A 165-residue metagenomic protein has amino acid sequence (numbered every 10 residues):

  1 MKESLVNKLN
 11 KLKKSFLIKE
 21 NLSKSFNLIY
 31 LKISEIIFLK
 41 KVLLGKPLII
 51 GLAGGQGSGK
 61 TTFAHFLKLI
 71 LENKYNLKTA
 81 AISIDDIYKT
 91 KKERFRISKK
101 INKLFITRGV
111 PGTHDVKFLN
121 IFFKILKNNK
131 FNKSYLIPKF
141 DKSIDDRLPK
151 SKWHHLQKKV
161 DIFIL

Functional and structural regions predicted by a protein language model:
M1-I29: Charged, amphipathic alpha-helical linker segments immediately N-terminal to NTP-binding catalytic cores
L17-N21, A80, I87-I144: Conserved nucleotide-sensing/catalytic segment adjacent to the nucleotide-binding pocket in NTP-handling enzymes
L31-L43: Pre-Walker A adenine-sensing motif
I49-G54: Short hydrophobic/aromatic beta-strand immediately N-terminal to the Walker A/P-loop
G57: Walker A (P-loop) phosphate-binding loop of P-loop NTPases
K60: Conserved lysine of the Walker
F63, L67: Hydrophobic positions on the alpha1 helix immediately C-terminal to the Walker A/P-loop
L69-A80: Post-Walker A helix-loop "phosphate-sensing" segment adjacent to the P-loop in P-loop NTPases
